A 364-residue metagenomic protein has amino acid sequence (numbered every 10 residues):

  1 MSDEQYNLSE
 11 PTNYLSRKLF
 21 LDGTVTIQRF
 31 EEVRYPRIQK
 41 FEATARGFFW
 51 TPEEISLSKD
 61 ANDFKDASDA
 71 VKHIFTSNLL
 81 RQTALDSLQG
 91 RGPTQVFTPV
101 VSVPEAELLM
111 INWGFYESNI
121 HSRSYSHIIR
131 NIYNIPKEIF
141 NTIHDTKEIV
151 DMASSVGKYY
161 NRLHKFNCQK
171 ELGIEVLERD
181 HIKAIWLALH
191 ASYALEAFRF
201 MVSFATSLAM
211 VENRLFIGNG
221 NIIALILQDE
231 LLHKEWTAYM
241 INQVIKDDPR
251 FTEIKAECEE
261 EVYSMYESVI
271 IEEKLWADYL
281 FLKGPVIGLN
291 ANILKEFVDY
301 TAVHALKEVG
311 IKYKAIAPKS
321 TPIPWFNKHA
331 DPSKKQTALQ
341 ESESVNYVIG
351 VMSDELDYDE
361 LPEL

Functional and structural regions predicted by a protein language model:
S2-L364: Non-heme di-metal
